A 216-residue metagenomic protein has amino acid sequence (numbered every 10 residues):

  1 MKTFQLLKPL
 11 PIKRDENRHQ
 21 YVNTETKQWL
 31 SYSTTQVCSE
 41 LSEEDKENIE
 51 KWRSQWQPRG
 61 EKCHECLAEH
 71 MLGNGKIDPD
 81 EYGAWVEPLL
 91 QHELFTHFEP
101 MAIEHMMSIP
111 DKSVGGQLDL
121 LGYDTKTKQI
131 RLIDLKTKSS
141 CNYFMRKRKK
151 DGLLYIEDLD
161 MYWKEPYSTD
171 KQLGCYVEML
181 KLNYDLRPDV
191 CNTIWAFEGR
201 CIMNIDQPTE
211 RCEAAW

Functional and structural regions predicted by a protein language model:
M1-G115, Y123: Metal-dependent nuclease catalytic cores that hydrolyze phosphodiester bonds in DNA/RNA, characterized by
M101, H105-W216: Mg2+/Mn2+-dependent nuclease catalytic core
